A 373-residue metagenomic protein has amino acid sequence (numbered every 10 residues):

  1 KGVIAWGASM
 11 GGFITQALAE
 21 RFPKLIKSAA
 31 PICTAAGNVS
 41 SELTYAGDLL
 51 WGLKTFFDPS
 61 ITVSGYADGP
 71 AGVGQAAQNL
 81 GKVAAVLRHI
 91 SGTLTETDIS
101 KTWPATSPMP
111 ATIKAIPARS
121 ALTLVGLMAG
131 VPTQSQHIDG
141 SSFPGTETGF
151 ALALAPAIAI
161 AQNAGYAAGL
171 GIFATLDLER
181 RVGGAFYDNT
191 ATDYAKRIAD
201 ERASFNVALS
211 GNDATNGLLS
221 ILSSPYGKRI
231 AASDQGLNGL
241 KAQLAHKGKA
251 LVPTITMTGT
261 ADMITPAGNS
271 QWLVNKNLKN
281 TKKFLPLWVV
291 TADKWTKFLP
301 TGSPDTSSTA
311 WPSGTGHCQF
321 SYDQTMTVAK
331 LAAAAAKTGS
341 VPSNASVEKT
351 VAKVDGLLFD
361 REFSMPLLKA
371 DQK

Functional and structural regions predicted by a protein language model:
K1-K373: C-terminal His-loop and adjacent cap/lid subdomain of alpha/beta-hydrolase
